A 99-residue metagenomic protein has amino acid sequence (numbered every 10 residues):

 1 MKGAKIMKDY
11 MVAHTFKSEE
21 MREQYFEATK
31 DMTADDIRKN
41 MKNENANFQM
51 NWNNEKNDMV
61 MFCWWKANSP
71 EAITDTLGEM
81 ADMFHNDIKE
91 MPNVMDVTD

Functional and structural regions predicted by a protein language model:
M1-M59, P70-D75, N93-D99: Short S/T/G/P-rich N-terminal loop/turn motif that feeds into the first structured element of a domain
V60-K66: Short cationic amphipathic helices and targeting signals
D82-D96: Conserved short beta-strand edge segments in small beta-sheet-based binding/regulatory domains
